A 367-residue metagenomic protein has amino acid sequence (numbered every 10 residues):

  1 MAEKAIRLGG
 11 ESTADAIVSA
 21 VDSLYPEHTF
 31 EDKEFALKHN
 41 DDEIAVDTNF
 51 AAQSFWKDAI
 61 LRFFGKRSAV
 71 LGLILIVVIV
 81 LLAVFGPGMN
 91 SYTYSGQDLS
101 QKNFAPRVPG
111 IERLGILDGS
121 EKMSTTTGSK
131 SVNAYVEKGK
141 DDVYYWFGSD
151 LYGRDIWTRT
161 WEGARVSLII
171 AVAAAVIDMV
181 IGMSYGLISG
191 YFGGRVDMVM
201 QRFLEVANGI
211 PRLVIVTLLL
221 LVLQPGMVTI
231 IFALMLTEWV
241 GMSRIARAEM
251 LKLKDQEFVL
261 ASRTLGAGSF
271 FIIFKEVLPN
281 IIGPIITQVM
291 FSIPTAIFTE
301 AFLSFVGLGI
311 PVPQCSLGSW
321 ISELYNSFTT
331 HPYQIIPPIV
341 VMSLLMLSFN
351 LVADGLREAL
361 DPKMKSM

Functional and structural regions predicted by a protein language model:
M1-M179, M183, L324-S348, V352 (+1 more regions): Gly/Trp-centered helix-boundary motif
S149-M367: Alpha-helical transmembrane segments of integral membrane proteins, especially multi-pass inner/plasma-membrane
